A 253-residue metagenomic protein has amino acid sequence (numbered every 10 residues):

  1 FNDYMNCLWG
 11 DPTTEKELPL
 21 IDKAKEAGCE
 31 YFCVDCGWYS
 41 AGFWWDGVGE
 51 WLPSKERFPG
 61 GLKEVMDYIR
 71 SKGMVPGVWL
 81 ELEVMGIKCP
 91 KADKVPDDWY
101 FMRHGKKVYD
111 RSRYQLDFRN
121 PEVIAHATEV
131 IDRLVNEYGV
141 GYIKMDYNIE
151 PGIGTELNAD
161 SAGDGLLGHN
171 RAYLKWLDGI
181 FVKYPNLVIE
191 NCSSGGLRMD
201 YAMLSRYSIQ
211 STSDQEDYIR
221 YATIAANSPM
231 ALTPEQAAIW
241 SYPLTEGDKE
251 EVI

Functional and structural regions predicted by a protein language model:
F1-E129, Y138, Y142: Aromatic-lined carbohydrate-binding/catalytic grooves of carbohydrate-active enzymes
C7-L8, P53-S54, G165-L167, E246-E250: Solvent-exposed loop and edge beta-strand segments that line ligand/cofactor-binding and catalytic clefts
G37-Y39, E81-E83, N148-E150, C192-L197: An acidic- and aromatic-residue-enriched active-site/binding cleft used to recognize and process polar
W44-W45, T155, D200-A202: A short acidic (Asp/Glu
F58-M74, G165-Y184: Alpha-helix-loop-beta-strand connector modules within alpha/beta enzyme cores
G86, K91-A125, E129, N170-I253: Glycan-recognition surfaces
V130-R171: N-terminal/domain-start segments enriched in small and hydrophobic, helix-friendly residues, covering either
